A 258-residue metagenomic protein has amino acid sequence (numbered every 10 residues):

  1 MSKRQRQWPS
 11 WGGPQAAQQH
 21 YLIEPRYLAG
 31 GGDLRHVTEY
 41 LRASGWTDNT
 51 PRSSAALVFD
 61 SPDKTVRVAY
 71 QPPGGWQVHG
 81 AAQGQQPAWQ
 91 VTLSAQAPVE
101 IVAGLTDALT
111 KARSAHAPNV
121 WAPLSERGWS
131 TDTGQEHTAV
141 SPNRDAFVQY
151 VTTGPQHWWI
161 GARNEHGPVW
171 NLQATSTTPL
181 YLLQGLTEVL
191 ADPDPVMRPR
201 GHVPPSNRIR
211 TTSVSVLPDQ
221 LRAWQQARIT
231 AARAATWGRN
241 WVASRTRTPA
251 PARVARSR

Functional and structural regions predicted by a protein language model:
M1-R258: Compositionally biased accessory segments in Actinobacterial proteins
